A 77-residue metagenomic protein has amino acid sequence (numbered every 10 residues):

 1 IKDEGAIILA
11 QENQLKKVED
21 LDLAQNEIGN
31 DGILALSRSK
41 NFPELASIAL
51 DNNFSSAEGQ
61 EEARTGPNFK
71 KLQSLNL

Functional and structural regions predicted by a protein language model:
I1-I7, N26-L34, N53-E61: Short, solvent-exposed loop/turn at the beta-strand->alpha-helix junction within individual leucine-rich repeat
I8-K16, A35-P43, E62-F69: Leucine-rich repeat
V18-L23, L45-L50, L75-L77: Conserved hydrophobic beta-strand positions in leucine-rich repeat
R38-F54: Short cationic/low-complexity microdomains
S55-G59, A63-L77: Eukaryotic acidic, Ser/Thr-rich intrinsically disordered low-complexity regions
